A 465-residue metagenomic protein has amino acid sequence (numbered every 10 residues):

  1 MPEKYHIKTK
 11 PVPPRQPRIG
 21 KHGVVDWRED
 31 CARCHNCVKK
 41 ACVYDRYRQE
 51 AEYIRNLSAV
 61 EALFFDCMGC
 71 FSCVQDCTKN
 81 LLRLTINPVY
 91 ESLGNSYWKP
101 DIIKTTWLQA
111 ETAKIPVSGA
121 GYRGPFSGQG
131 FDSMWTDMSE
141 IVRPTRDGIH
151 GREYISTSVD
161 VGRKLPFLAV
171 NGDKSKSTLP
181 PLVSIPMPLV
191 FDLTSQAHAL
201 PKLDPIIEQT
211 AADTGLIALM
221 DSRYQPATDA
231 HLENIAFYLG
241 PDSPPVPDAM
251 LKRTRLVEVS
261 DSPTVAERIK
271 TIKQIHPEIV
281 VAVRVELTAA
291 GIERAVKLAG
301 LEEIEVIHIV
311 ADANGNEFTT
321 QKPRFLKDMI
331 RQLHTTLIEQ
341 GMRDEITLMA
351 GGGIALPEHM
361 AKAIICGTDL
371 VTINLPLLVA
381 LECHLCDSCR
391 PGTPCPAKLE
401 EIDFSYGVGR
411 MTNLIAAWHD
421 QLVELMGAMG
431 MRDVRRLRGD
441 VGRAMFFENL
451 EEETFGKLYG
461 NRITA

Functional and structural regions predicted by a protein language model:
M1-K39, V43-L189, L193, A197-Q209 (+5 more regions): Conserved, well-structured core domains of diverse proteins
G20-G23, R33-H35, K39-Y44, Q49-S58 (+2 more regions): Glycine-rich phosphate/ribose-binding loops and adjacent secondary-structure elements that form binding surfaces
G162-F167, D173, N234-E267, V285-A289: Active-site beta->alpha loop and helix N-cap motifs at the rims of alpha/beta catalytic domains
M187-L193, L216-D221, E233-P241, R255-V259 (+4 more regions): Hydrophobic faces of well-ordered beta-strands that scaffold small-molecule active sites in alpha/beta enzyme cores
P201-I207, D242-M250, A289-L298, L356-M360: Short, acidic/polar
E208, A212, Y224-A227, A249 (+2 more regions): Surface-exposed amphipathic alpha-helices with a cationic face
L251-S262, L287, T335, R343-D344 (+2 more regions): Phosphate/diphosphate-binding loops
V379-M445: Active-site or pore-adjacent capping/gating segments
